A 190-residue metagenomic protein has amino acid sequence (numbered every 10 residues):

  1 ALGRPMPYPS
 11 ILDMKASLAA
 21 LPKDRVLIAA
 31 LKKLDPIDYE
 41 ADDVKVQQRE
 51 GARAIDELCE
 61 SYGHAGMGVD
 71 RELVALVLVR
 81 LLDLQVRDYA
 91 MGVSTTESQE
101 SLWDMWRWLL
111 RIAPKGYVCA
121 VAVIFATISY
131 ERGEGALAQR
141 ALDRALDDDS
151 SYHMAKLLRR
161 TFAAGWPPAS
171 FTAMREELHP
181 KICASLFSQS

Functional and structural regions predicted by a protein language model:
A1-S190: Charged, compositionally biased boundary regions
